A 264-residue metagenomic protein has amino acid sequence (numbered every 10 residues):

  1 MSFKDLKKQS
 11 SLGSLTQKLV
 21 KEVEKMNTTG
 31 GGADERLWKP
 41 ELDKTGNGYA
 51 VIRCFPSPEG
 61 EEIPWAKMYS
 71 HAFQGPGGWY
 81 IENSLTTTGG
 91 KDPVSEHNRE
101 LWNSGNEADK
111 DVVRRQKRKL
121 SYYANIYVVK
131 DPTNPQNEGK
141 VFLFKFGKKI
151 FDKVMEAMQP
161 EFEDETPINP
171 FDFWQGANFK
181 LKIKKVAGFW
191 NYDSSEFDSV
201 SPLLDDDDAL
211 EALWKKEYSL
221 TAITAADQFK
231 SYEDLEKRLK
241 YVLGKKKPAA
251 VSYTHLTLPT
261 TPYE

Functional and structural regions predicted by a protein language model:
M1-P170, F229-E233: OB-fold ssDNA-binding interfaces and closely related basic DNA-contact patches used across DNA replication/repair
K130-S252: Compact mixed alphabeta submodule
K182, T260-T261: A very general structural signal that marks isolated residues within well-ordered alpha-helical segments
T254-T260: Conserved small/polar residues in nucleotide/adenosyl-binding loops
